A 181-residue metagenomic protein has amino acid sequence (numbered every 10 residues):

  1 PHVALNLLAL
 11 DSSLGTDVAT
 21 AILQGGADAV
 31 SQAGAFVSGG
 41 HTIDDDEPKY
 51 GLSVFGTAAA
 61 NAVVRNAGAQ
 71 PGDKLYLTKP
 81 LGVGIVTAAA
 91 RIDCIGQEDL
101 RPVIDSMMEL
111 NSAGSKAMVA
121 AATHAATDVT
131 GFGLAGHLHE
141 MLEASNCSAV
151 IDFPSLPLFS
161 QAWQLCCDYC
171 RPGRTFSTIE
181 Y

Functional and structural regions predicted by a protein language model:
P1-H2, H124: Short acidic/polar active-site loop segments enriched in Thr and Asp
H2-G96: Glycine-rich anion-binding loops of enzyme active sites
N6, N111, T178-Y181: Asparagine-centered polar/low-complexity signal
S13-F36, I43-Y50, A120-A121, A126-Y181: Glycine-/charge-enriched secondary-structure boundary and capping motifs
H41, A67, T78, V103 (+3 more regions): Glycine- and other small-residue-rich loops at beta-strand/loop junctions that grip anionic moieties
S53-V63, E98-M118: Active-site glycine-rich loop that binds ribose-phosphate moieties when present
G84-A88, M107-S112, A135: Short hydrophobic/aromatic-rich motifs at helix boundaries and adjacent loops
